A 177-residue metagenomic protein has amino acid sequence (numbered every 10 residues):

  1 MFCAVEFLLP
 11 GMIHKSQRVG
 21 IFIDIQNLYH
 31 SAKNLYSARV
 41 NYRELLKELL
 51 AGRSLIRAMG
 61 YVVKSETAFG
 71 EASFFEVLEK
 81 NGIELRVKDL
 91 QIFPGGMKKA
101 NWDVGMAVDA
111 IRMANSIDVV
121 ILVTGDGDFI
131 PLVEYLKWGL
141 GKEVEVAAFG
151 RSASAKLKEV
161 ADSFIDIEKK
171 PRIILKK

Functional and structural regions predicted by a protein language model:
F2-W102, E143: Domain-level signal for Mg2+-assisted phosphodiester chemistry and nucleotide/NA-binding surfaces in nucleic-acid
E66-K177: Nuclease catalytic cores that cleave nucleic-acid phosphodiester bonds, predominantly acidic two-metal-ion
